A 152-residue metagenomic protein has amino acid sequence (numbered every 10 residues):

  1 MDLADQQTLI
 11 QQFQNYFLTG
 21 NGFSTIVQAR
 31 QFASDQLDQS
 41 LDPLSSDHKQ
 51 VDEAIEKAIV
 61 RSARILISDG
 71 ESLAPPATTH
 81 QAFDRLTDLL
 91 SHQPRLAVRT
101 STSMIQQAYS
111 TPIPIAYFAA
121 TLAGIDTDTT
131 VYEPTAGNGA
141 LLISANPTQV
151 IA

Functional and structural regions predicted by a protein language model:
D2-I151: Class I S-adenosyl-L-methionine
